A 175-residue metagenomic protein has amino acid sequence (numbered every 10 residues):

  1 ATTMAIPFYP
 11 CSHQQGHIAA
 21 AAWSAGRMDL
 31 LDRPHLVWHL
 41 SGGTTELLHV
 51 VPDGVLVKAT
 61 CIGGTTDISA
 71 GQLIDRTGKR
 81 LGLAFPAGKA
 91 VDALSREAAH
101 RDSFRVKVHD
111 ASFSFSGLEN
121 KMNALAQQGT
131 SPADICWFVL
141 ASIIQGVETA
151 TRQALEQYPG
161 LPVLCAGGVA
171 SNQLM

Functional and structural regions predicted by a protein language model:
A1-T2: Short beta-strand-loop/turn "lid" adjacent to the catalytic site in phosphate-handling enzymes
I6, P10-L36: Conserved phosphate-binding catalytic cores of ATP/NTP-utilizing and phosphoryl-transfer enzymes
Q15, V51-E97, N120, A124-G129: Glycine-rich phosphate-binding loop plus the immediately following alpha-helix
A19, V37-H39, T45-H49: Short beta-strand scaffold segments in enzyme catalytic cores
S24-D32, V37-S41, D53-G54, E97 (+2 more regions): Solvent-exposed alpha-helices and their adjacent loops that cap or buttress functional pockets in soluble metabolic
H35-H39, D67, L164: Short glycine-aspartate micro-motif
K89-V163, V169-M175: A contiguous, well-structured pocket-lining segment that forms one wall/lid of small-molecule binding clefts in soluble
